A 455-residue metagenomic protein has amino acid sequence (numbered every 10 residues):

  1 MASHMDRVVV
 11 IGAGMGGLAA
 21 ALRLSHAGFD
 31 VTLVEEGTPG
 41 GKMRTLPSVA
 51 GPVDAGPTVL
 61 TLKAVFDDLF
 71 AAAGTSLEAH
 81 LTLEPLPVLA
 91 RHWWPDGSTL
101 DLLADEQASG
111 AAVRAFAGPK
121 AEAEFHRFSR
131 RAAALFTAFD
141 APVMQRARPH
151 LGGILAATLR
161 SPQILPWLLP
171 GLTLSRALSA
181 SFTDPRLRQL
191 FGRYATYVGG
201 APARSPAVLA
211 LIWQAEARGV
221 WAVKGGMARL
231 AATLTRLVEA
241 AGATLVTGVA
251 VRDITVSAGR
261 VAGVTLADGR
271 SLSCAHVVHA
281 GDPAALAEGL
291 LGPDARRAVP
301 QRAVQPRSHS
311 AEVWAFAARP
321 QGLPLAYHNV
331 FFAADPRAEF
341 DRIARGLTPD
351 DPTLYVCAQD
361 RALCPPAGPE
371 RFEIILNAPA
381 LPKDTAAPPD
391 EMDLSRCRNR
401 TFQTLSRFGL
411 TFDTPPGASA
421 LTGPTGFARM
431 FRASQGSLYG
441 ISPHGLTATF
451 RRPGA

Functional and structural regions predicted by a protein language model:
D6-L33: N-terminal Rossmann-like FAD-binding beta1-loop-alpha1 element of flavoenzymes
H26-V49: Glycine-rich FAD pyrophosphate-binding loop
V53-V88: N-terminal FAD cofactor-binding segment of flavoenzymes
P95-R204: Rossmann-like flavin
D184-V198, Y355, T411-A455: A glycine-rich dinucleotide-binding beta-alpha-beta segment and adjacent secondary-structure elements that constitute
L211-V261: Helical element adjacent to the flavin cofactor pocket in flavoenzyme catalytic cores
R252-A367: Mid-domain catalytic core of redox enzymes that form a hydrophobic substrate pocket/lid adjacent to a catalytic redox
R319-R429: C-terminal segments that line or cap access tunnels to active or ligand-binding sites in enzymes and enzyme-associated
